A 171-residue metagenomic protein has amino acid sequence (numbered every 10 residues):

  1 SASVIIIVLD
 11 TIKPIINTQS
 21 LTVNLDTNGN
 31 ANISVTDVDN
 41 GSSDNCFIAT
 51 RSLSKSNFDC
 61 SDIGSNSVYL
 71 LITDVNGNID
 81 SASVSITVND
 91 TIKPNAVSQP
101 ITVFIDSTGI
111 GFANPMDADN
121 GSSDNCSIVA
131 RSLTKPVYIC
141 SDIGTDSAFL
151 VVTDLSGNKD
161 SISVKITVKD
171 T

Functional and structural regions predicted by a protein language model:
S1-T171: Proline-threonine-serine-rich low-complexity tracts
